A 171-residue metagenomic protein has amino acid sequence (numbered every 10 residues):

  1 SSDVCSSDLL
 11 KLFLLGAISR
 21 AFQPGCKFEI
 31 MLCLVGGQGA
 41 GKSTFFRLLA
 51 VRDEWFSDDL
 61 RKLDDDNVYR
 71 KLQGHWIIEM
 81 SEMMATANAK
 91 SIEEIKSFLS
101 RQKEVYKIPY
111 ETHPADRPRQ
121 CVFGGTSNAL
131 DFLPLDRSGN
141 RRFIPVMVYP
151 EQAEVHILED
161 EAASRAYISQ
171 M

Functional and structural regions predicted by a protein language model:
S1-Q73, I77: P-loop NTPase catalytic core of nucleic-acid-dependent motor ATPases
V68-Q73, I108-T126: AAA+/SF3 P-loop NTPase mechanochemical coupling elements
W76-L99, L133-G139: Conserved AAA+/SF3 P-loop NTPase catalytic/coupling segment centered on the Walker-B
I78-S81, K107, Q120-N128, P145-V146: Structural recognition of the conserved hydrophobic beta-strand(s) that form the central parallel beta-sheet of P-loop
M84-A85, N128-F132, Y149-E154: Conserved nucleotide-binding/hydrolysis micro-motifs of P-loop NTPases
I92-A115: Conserved catalytic/switch belt of AAA+ P-loop NTPases
R117-C121, D136-M171: Phosphate-sensing "switch" segment of ASCE/P-loop ATPases
